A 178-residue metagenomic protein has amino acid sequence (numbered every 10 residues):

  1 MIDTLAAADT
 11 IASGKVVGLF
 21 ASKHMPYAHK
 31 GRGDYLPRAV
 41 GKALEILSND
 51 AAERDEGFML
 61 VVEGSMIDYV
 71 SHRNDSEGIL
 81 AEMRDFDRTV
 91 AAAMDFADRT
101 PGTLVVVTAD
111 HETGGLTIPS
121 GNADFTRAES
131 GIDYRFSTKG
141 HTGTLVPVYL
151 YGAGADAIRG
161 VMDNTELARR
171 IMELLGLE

Functional and structural regions predicted by a protein language model:
M1-E178: A post-motif C-terminal structural segment
